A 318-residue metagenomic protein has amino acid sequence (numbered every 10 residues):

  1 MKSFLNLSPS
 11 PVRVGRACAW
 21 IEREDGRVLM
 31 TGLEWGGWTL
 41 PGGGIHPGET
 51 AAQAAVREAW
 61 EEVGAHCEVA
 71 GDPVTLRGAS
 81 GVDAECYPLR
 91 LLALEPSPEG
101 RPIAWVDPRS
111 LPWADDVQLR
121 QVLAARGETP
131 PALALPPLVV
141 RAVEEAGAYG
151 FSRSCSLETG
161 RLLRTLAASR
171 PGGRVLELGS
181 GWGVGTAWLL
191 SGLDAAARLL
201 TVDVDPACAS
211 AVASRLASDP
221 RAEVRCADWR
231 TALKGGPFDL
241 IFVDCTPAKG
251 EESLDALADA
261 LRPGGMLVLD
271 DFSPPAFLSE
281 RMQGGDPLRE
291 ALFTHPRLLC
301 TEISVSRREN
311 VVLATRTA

Functional and structural regions predicted by a protein language model:
M1-C18: Acidic, metal-coordinating catalytic segment for phosphate/diphosphate chemistry, firing primarily on the Nudix
P11-V14, S80-G81, S304-S306: A short catalytic or substrate-binding loop motif that flags glycine-/basic-rich loops and adjacent residues that bind
A17-I21, V312: Short beta-strand scaffold segments in enzyme catalytic cores
R23-H66: Conserved Nudix-box catalytic region and its N-terminal flanking loop in Nudix hydrolases and closely related
D25, E68, V74-P112, D116-E128: Active-site-adjacent beta-strand/loop module that shapes the phosphate/pyrophosphate-binding cleft
G43, V106, A227, V243: Cofactor-binding loops of NAD(P)H-dependent oxidoreductases, dominated by short-chain dehydrogenase/reductases
E128-L240, P247-V268, F272-A318: A short alpha-helical cap/connector motif
